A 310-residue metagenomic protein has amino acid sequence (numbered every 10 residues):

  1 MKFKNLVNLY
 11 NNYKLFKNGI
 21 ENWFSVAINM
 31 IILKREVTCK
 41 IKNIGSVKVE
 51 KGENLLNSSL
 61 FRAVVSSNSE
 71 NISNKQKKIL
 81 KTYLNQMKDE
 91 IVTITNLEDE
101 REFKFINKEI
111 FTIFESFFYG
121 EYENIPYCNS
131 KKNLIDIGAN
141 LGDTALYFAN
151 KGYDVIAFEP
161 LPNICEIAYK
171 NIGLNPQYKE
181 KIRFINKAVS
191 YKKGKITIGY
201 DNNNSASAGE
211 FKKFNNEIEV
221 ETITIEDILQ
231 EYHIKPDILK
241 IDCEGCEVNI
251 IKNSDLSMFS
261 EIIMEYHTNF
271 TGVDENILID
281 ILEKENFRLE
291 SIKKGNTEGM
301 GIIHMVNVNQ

Functional and structural regions predicted by a protein language model:
M1-Q310: Phosphate/nucleotide-binding beta-alpha loop and adjacent structural elements of enzyme active sites
